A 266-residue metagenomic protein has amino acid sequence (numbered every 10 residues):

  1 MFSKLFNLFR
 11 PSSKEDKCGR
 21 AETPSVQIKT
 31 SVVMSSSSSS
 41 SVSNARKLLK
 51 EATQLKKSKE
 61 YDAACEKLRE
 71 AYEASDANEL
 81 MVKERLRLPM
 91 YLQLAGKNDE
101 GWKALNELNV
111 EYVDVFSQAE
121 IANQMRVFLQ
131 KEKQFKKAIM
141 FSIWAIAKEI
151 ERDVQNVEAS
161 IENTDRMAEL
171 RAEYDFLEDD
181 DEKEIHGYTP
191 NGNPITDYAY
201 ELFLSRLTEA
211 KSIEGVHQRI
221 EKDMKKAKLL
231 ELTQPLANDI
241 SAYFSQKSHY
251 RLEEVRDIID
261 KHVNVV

Functional and structural regions predicted by a protein language model:
M1-S41: Long, contiguous interaction/recruitment modules in multidomain scaffold/adaptor proteins
S38-E73: Alpha-helical segment of the N-proximal tetratricopeptide repeat
S40-K50, N78-L86, V115-A122: Generic helix N-cap/helix-start motif at coil->alpha-helix transitions
L68, A74-D76, L105, E111-F116 (+7 more regions): Alpha-helical junction/boundary sensor with strong preference for TPR arrays
